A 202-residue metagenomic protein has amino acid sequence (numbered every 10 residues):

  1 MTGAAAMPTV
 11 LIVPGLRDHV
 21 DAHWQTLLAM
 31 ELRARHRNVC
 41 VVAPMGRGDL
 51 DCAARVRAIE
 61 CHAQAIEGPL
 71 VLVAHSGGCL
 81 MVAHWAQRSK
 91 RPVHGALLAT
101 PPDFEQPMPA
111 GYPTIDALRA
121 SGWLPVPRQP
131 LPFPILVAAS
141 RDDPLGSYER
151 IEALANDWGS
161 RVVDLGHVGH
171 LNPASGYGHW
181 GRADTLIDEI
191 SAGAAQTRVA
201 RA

Functional and structural regions predicted by a protein language model:
A6-G68: Active-site catalytic motif of lipid deacylating hydrolases and related acyltransferases
G15, P44-R47, L97-Q106: Active-site nucleophile loop of the alpha/beta-hydrolase fold
D21, P144-R150: Conserved alpha/beta-hydrolase "acid-adjacent" motif
V71, H94-L97: Residue in the alpha/beta-hydrolase core beta-strand immediately N-terminal to the catalytic nucleophile
L72-V82: Gly/Ala-rich beta-loop-alpha elbow adjacent to hydrolase catalytic centers
H84-G95, F104: Conserved hydrolase catalytic core segment
P130-A139, D143: Short beta-strand/loop motif that positions the catalytic acidic residue of the alpha/beta-hydrolase fold
S160-A202: C-terminal catalytic histidine-bearing segment of alpha/beta-hydrolase fold enzymes
